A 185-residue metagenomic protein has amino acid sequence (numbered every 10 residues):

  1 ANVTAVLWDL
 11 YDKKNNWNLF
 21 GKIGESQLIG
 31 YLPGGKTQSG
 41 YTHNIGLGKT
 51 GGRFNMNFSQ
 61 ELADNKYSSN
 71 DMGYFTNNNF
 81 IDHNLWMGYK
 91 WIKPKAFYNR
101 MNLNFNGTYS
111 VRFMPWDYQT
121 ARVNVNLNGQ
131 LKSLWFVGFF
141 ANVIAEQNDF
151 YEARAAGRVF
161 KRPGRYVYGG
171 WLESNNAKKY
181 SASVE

Functional and structural regions predicted by a protein language model:
D9: Beta-strand-dominated lipid-handling architectures at cellular/organellar boundaries
K14-E185: Exposed, low-structure sequence patches enriched in small/polar residues
